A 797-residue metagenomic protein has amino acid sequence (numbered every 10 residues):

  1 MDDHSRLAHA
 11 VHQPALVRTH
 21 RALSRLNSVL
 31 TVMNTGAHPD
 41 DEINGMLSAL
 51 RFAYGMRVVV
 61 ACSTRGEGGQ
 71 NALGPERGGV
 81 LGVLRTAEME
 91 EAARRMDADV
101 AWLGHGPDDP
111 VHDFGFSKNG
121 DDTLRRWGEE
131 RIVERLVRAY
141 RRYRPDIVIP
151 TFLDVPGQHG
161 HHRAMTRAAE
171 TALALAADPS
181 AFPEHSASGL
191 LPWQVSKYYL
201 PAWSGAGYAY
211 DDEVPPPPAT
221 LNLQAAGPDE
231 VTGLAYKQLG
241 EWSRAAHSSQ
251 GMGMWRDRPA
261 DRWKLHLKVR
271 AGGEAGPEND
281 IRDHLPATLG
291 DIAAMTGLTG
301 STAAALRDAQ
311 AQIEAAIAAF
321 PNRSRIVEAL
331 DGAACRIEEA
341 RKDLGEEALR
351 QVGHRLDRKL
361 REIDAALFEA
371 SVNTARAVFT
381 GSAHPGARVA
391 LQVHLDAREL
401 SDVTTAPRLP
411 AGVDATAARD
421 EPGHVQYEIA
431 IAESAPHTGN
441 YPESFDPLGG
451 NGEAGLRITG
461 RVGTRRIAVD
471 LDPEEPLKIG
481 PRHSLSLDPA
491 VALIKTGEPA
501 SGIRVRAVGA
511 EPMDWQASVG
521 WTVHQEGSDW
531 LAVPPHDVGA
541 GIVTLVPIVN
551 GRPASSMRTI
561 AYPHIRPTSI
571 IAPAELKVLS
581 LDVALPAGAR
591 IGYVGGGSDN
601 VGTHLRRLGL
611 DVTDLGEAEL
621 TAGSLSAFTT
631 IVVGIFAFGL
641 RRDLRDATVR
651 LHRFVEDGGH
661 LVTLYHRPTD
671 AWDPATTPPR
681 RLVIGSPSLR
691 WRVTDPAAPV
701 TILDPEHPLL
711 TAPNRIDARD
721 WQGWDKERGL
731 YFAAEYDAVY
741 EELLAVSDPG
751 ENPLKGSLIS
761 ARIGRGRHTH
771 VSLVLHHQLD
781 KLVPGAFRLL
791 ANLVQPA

Functional and structural regions predicted by a protein language model:
D2-H12, R18, L175-E369: The feature marks non-catalytic terminal segments
D2-P183, S204: Active-site beta-strand->loop->alpha-helix modules in alpha/beta enzyme cores, enriched in Gly/His/Asp(Glu)
H20, A417-G588: Hydrophobic targeting/anchoring helices
R282-P407, H437-A490, V543-N550, M557 (+1 more regions): Histidine-centered catalytic/metal-binding microenvironments
I479-S501, H564-L585, D737-A797: Extracellular ligand-binding/catalytic regions of CAZymes and related secreted enzymes and adhesion modules
R552-V633, Y665, H777, Q795-A797: Aromatic-Pro/Gly-enriched surface loop or interdomain linker that acts as a lid/target-recognition segment
F636-W721: A glycine-rich, often tryptophan-bearing local segment used as a flexible ligand/cofactor-contacting loop or short
A671, L689-V783: Catalytic beta-strand/loop cores that center a nucleophilic Ser/Cys/Thr and support acyl-enzyme chemistry
